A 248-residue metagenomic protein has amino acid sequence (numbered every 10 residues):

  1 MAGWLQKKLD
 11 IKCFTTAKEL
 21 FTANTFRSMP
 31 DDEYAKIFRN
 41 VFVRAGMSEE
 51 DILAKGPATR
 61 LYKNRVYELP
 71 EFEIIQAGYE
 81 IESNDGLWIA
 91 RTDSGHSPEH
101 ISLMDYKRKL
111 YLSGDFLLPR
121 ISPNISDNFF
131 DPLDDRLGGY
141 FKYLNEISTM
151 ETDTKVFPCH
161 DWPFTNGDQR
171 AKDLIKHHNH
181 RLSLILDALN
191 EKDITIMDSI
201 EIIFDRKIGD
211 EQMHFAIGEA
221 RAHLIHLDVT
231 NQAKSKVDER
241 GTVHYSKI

Functional and structural regions predicted by a protein language model:
M1-I81: Active-site HxH/HxHxD metal-binding segment of metal-dependent hydrolases
A2-Q6, L144-I147, L224: Short amphipathic alpha-helical segments and helix-helix/interface helices
K7, D93, D228: Short, contiguous alpha-helical
D10-T15, L112-G114, D210: Short hydrophobic/aromatic-enriched beta-strand-loop microsegments
F21, R120, T165, I203 (+1 more regions): Feature marks short, surface-exposed loop/turn motifs that line or immediately flank catalytic pockets and channel
T59-V66, L87-L182: Metallo-beta-lactamase
L184-I248: C-terminal regulatory/interaction regions
